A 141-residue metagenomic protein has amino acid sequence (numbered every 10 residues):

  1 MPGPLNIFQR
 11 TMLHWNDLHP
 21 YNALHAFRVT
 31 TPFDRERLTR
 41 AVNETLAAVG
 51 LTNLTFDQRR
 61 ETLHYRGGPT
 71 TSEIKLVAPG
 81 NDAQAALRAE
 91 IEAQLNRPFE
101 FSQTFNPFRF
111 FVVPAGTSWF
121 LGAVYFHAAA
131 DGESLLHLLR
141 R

Functional and structural regions predicted by a protein language model:
M1-R35, R40, E44, A48: N-terminal beta-alpha "docking/capping" segments at the starts of catalytic domains in thioester/acy l-group-handling
T39-E133, H137: Acyl-thioester-dependent condensation/acyltransferase catalytic cores
R140-R141: Amphipathic alpha-helical scaffolding segments
